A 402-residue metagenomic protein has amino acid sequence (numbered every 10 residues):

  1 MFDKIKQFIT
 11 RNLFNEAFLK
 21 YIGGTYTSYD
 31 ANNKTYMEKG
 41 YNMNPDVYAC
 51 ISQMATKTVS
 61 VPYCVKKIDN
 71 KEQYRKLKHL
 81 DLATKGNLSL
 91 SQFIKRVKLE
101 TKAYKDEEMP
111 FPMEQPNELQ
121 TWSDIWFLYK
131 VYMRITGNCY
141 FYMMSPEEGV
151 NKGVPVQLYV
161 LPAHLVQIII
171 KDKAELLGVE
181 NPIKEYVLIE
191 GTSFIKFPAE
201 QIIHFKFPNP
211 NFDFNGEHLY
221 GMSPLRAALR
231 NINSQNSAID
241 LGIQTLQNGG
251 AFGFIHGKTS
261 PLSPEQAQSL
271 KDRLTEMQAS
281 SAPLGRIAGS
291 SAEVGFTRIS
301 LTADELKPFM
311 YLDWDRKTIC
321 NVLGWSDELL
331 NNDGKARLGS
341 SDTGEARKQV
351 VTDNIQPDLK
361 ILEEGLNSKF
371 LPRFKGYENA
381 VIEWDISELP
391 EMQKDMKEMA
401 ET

Functional and structural regions predicted by a protein language model:
M1-P308, L312-W314, T318: Structured, contiguous alpha/beta core segments that scaffold functional sites
G249-Q266, R286-E401: Surface-exposed loop-to-helix/strand elements on domain peripheries
